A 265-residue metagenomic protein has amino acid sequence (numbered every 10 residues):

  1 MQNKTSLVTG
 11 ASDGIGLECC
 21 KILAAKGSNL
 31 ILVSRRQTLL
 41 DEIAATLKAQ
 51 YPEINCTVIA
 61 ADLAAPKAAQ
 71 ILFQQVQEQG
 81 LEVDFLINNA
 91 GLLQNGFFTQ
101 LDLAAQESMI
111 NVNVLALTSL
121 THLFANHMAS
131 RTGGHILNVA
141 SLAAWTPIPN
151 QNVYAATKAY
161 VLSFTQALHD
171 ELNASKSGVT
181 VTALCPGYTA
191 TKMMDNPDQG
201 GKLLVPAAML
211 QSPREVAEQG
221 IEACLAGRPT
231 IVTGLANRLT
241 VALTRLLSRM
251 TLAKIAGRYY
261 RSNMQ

Functional and structural regions predicted by a protein language model:
T5, S12-G14: Conserved glycine-rich cofactor-binding loop
K26-E42: Conserved glycine-rich Rossmann-like NAD(P)H-binding loop of the short-chain dehydrogenase/reductase
A60-I71, L103: The beta1-alpha1 cofactor-binding region of Rossmann-like NAD(H)/NADP(H)-dependent oxidoreductases
F97-F98, A105-I110: Substrate-binding pocket helix/loop in short-chain dehydrogenase/reductase
T121, T157: Active-site helix of classical SDR
S141: Residue(s) in the substrate-gating loop at a strand-loop-helix junction that position the organic substrate next
E171-L235: SDR active-site lid
